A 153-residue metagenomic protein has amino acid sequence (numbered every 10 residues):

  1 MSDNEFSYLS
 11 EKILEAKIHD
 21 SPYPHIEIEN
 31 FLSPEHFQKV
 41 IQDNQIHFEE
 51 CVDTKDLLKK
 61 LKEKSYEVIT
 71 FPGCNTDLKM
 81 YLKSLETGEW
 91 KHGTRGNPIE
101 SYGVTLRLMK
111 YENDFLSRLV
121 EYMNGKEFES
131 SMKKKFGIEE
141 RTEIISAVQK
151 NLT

Functional and structural regions predicted by a protein language model:
M1-T153: Fe(II)/2-oxoglutarate oxygenase catalytic core
